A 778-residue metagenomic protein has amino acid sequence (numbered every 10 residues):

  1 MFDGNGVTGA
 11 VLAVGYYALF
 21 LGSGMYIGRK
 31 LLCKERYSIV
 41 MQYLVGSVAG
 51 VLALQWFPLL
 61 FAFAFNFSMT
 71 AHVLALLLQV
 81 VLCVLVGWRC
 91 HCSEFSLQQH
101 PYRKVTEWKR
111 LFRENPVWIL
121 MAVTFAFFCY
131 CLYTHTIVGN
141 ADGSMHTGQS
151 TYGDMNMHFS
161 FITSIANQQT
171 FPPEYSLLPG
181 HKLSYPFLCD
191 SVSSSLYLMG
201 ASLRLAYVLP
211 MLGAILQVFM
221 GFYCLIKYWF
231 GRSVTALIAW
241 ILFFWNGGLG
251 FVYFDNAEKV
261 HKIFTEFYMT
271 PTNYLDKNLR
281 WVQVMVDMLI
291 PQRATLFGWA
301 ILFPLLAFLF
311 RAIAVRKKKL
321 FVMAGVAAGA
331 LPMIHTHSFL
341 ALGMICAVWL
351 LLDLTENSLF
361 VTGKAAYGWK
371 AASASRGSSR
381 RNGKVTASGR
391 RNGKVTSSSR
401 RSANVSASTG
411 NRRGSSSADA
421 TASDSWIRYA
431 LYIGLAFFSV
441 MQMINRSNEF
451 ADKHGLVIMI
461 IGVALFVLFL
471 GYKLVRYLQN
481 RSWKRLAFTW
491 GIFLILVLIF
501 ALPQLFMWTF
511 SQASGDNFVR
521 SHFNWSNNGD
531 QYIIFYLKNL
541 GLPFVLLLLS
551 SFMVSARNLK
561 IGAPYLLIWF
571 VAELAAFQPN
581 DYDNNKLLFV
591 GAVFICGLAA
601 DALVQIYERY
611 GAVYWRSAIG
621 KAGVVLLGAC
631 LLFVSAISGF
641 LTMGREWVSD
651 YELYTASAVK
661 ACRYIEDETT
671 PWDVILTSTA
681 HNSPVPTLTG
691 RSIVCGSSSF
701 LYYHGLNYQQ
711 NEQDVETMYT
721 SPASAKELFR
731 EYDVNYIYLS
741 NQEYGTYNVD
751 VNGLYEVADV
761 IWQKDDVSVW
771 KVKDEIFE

Functional and structural regions predicted by a protein language model:
M1-L111, Y367, S373-R376, S399 (+3 more regions): Membrane-embedded, hydrophobic transmembrane alpha-helices
M69-A141, S233, V467-Y477, R481-S482 (+1 more regions): Start-transfer (signal-anchor) and selected internal transmembrane alpha helices of multi-pass inner/ER membrane
T124-I301, T336-L340, Y651-E652, T679: Active-site lumenal/periplasmic loops and adjacent helix-entry segments of GT-C-fold, multi-pass membrane
F128-L132, W245, L249, I334 (+6 more regions): Transmembrane alpha-helical segments
V286-L289, F321-H335, A347, F438-V440: Membrane-interface alpha helices of multi-pass inner-membrane proteins
P304-A312, C346-A347, A464-Q479, N539-L559 (+1 more regions): Hydrophobic, aromatic-rich transmembrane alpha-helices and their immediate juxtamembrane boundary segments
L354, S402-A403, G410, S425-S439 (+3 more regions): Signature aromatic-anchored transmembrane alpha helix within multi-pass, membrane-resident enzymes that catalyze glycan
Y607, G611-E778: Extracytoplasmic
